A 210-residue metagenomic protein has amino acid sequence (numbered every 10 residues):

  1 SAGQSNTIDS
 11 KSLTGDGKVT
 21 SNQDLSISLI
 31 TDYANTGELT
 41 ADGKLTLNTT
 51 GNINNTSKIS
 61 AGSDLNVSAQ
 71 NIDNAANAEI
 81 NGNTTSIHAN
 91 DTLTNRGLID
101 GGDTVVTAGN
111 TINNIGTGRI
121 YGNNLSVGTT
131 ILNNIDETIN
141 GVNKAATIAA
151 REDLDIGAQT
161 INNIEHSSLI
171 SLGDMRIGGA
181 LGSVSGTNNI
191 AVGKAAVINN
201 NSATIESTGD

Functional and structural regions predicted by a protein language model:
S1, T14-T20, Y33-T40, I53-S60 (+7 more regions): Short, T/G/N/S-enriched strand-turn elements that build extracellular solenoid repeat scaffolds
A2-N6, S21-L25, T40-L45, S60-L65 (+6 more regions): Short "repeat-start/strand-capping" segments in structured domains, especially the N-termini of parallel beta-helix
D9-S10, L25, G51, L65 (+6 more regions): GD-rich hexapeptide-repeat beta-solenoids
